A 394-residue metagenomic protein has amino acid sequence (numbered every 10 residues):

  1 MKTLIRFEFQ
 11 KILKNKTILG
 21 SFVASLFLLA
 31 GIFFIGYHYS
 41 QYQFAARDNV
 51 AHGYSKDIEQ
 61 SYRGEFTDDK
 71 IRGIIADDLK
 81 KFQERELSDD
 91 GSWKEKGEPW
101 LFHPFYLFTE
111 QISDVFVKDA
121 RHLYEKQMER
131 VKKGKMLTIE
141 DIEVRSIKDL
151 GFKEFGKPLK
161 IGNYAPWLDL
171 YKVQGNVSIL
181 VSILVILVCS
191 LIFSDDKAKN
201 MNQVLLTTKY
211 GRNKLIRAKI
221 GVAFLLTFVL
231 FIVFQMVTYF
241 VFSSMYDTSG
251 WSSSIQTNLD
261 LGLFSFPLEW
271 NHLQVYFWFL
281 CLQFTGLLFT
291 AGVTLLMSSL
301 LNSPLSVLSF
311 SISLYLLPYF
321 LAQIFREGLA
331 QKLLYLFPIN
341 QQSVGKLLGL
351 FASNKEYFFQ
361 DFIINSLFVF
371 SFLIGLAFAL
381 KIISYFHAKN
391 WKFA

Functional and structural regions predicted by a protein language model:
M1-I5: Short, membrane-interfacial amphipathic segments enriched in basic
E8-K11, N15, L296-L300, S371-A394: Junction motif at the cytosolic side of a transmembrane helix
F9-A24, L305: Membrane-interface helix starts
L26-R72, K126-G134, T138-I139, E143-D196 (+3 more regions): Secretory targeting signals
Y39-V131: Membrane-proximal extracellular/periplasmic loop immediately following the first transmembrane helix
C189-V204, T208, R212: Transmembrane helix boundary and interhelical loop/hinge segments in multi-pass membrane proteins
L301-F337: Transmembrane helix segments
L329-K389: Alpha-helical transmembrane segments of multi-pass integral membrane proteins, characterized by long hydrophobic
